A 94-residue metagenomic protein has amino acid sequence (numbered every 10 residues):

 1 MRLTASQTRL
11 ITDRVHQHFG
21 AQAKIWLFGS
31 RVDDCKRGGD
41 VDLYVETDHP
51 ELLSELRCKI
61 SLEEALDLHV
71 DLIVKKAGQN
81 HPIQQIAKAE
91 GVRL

Functional and structural regions predicted by a protein language model:
M1-W26, V32-G38, E46-L94: Catalytic core of pol beta-like nucleotidyltransferases
L43: Conserved RNP beta-strands of RNA recognition motif
